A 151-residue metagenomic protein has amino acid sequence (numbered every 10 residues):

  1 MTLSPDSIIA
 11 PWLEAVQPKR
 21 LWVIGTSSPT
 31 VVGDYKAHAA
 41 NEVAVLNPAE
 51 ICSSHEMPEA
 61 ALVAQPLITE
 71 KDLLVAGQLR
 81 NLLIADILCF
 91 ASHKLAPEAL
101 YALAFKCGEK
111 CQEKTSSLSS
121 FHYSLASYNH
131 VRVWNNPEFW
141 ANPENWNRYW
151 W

Functional and structural regions predicted by a protein language model:
T2-W12, G25-A60: A short, well-structured beta->alpha microelement
I9-L13, V32, A76-R80, P97: Short amphipathic alpha-helical segments and helix-helix/interface helices
S27-S28, L88-P97: Short beta-alpha junction loops
T30-A39, A96-K106: Short, aromatic/basic amphipathic alpha-helical patches
M57-K71: A short SAM/SAH-binding and catalytic strip from SAM-dependent methyltransferases
L73-C89: A short glycine-rich, Lys/Arg-flanked "PGG" loop and its adjoining helix->strand segment in the class I
A99-S120: Conserved Class I S-adenosyl-L-methionine
S119-W151: SAM/dcSAM-binding transferase cores
